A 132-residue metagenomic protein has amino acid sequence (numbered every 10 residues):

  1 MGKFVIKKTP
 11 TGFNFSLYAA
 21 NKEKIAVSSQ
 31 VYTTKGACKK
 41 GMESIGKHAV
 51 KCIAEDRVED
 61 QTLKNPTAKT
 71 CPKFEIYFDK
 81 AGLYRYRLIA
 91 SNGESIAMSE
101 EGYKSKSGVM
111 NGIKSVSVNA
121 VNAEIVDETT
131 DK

Functional and structural regions predicted by a protein language model:
M1-P10, G46-A81, A123-K132: Intrinsic disorder/low-complexity detector
K3-T9, N14-V31, G41-S44, K73-D79 (+2 more regions): A structural feature that tracks compact, well-ordered secondary-structure segments with a strong bias toward
Y32-A54: Generic amphipathic, hydrophobic interface segment in small proteins and small subunits
T33-A37, R57-L63, K104-G108, K132: Short amphipathic alpha-helical linker/capping segments at the junctions of internal repeats and modular domains
K114, V121-N122: Long protein-protein interaction modules used by eukaryotic assembly/scaffold proteins
